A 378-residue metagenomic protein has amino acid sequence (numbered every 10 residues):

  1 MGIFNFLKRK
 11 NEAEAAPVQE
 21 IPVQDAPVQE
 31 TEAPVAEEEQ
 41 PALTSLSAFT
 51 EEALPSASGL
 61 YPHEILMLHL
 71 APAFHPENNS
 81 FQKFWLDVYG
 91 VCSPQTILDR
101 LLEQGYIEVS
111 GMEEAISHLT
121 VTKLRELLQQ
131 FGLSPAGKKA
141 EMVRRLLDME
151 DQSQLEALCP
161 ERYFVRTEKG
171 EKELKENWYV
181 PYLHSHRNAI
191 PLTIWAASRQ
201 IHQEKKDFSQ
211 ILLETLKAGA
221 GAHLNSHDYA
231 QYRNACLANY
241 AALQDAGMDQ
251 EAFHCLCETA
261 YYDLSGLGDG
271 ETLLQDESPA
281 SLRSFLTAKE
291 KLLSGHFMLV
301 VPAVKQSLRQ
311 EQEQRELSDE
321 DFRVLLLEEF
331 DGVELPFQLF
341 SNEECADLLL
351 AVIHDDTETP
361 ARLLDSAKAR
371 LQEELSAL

Functional and structural regions predicted by a protein language model:
F4-F6, P34-R187, A367-L378: Basic helix-extension-helix modules of the SAP/HeH family
K8, V143-L146, D276-R283: Flexible coil/linker segments and helix-coil junctions enriched in charged and small residues
R9-E37: N-terminal intrinsically disordered, low-complexity tails
K10-E14, L68, G170-E171, S185 (+2 more regions): Residue-level detector of solvent-exposed, low-hydrophobicity positions
N11-E14, G105, K123, F131 (+9 more regions): Short, flexible helical or helix-coil boundary motifs
R187-S366, R370: Extended amphipathic alpha-helical coiled-coil/heptad-repeat regions
